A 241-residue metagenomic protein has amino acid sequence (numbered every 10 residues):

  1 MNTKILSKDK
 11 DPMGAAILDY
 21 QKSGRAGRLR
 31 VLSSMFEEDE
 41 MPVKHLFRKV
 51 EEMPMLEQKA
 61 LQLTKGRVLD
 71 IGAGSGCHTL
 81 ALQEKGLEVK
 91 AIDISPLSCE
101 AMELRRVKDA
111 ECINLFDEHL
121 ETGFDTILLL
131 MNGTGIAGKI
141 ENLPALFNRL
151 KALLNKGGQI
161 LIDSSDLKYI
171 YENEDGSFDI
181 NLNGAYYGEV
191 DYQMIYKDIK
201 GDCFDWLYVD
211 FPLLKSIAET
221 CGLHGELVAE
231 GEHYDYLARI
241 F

Functional and structural regions predicted by a protein language model:
M1-R30: N-terminal auxiliary segments of SAM/dcSAM-dependent transferases
S7, D19, N155-L213: SAM-dependent methyltransferase
V43, F47-R67: Conserved alpha-helix/loop element of class I SAM-dependent methyltransferases that forms part of the SAM/SAH-binding
S75: Conserved SAM/SAH-binding loop
S95-P96: Conserved SAM/SAH-binding beta-strand->alpha-helix loop
R106-D117: Conserved SAM-binding strand-loop segment of SAM-dependent methyltransferases
F124-P144: A short SAM/SAH-binding and catalytic strip from SAM-dependent methyltransferases
L143-K156: A short glycine-rich, Lys/Arg-flanked "PGG" loop and its adjoining helix->strand segment in the class I
